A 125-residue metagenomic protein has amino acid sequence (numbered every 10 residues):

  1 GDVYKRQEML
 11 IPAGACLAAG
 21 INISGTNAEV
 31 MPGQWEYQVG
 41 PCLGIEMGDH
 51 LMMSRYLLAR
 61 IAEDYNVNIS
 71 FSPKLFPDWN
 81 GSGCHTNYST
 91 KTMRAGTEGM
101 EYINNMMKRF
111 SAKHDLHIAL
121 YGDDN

Functional and structural regions predicted by a protein language model:
G1-Y4: Short, small-residue-biased leader/transition segments that mark boundaries at the very start of proteins
E8-V30, S54-A62: Structured alpha-helical segments in the cores of large, soluble enzyme domains
S24, Q38, N87-S89: Residues in well-ordered beta-strands of folded domains
N27, V39, P73: Glycine-rich, histidine-containing beta strand-loop boundary motifs that form or position
E29-Y37: Short, conserved phosphate-binding/catalytic loop or strand-edge motifs used in phosphoryl-/nucleotidyl-transfer
Y37-G44: Glycine- and acidic
I45-N125: Active-site capping/gating regions of soluble enzymes
